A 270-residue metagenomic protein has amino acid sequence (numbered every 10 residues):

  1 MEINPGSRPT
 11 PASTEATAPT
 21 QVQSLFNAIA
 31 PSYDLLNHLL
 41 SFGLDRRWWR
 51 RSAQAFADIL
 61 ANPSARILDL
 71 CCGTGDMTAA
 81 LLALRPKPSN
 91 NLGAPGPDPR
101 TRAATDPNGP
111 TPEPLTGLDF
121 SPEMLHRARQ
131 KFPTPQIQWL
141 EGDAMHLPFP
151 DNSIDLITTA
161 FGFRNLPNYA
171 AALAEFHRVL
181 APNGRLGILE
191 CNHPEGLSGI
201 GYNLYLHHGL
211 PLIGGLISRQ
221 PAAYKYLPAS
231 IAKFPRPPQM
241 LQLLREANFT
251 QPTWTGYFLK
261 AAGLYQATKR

Functional and structural regions predicted by a protein language model:
M1-D34, L206: N-terminal, positively charged/glycine-rich alpha-helical extensions of SAM-dependent methyltransferases
Y33, I157-T158: Hydrophobic beta-strand segment of the Class I
F42-A65, A80, L84: Conserved alpha-helix/loop element of class I SAM-dependent methyltransferases that forms part of the SAM/SAH-binding
R66-H146: Class I SAM-dependent methyltransferase SAM/SAH-binding core
M145-L156: A short acidic, Gly/Pro-enriched loop at the edge of an enzyme's catalytic core that lines a small-molecule cofactor
A170-R185: A short glycine-rich, Lys/Arg-flanked "PGG" loop and its adjoining helix->strand segment in the class I
R185-G214: Conserved class I S-adenosyl-L-methionine
N248-T250, G256-R270: Core SAM-dependent methyltransferase catalytic element
